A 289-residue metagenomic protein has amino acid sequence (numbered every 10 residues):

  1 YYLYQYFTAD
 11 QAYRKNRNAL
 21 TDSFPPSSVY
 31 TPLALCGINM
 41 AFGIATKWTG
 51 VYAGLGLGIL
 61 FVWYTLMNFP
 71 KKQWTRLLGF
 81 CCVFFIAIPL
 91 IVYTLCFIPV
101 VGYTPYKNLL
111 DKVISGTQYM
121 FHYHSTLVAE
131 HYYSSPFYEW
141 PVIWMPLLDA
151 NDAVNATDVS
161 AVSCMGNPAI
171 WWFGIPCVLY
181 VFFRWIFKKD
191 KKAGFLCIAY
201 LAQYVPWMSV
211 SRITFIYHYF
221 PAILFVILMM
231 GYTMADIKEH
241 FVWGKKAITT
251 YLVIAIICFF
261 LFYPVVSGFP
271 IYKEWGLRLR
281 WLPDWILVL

Functional and structural regions predicted by a protein language model:
Y1-P32, V62-N68: Membrane-interface transmembrane helices that cradle and orient dolichyl/undecaprenyl
Y1-Q5, L57-T65, C81, C177-W185 (+3 more regions): Transmembrane alpha-helices and membrane-interface helical segments of multi-pass integral membrane enzymes
N18-S28, N68-F80, V178-I198: Membrane-interface helix-loop-helix junctions at transmembrane boundaries of multi-pass membrane enzymes, predominantly
L20-K47, G58, Q203-Y204: Membrane-interface alpha helices of multi-pass inner-membrane proteins
F24-P32, I59-L66, T75, G79-F85 (+5 more regions): Transmembrane helical bundles and short interhelical boundary loops of multi-pass, membrane-embedded
G43, Y52, T214-D236: Hydrophobic/aromatic-rich transmembrane helices and adjacent perimembrane loops
G79-W144, A150, L261, V265: Membrane-lumen/periplasm interface segments of specific transmembrane helices in polyprenyl phosphate-linked
A153-D190: Hydrophobic, aromatic-rich transmembrane alpha-helices and their immediate juxtamembrane boundary segments
